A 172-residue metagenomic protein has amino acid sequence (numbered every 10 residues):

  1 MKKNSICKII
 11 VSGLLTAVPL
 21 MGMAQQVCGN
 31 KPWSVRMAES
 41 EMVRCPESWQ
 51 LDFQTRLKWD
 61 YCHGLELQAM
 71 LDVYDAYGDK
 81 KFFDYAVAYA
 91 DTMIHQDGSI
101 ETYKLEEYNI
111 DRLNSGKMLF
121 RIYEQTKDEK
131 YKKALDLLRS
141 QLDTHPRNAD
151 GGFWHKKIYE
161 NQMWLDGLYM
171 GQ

Functional and structural regions predicted by a protein language model:
M1-C28: Bacterial Sec-dependent N-terminal signal peptides
Q25-T92, E129-L137, Q141, A149-D150: Low-complexity, Ser/Thr/Pro/Gly-enriched N-terminal "stalk/linker" regions
L51-D52, T102-Y103, G151-K156: Short, hydrophobic secondary-structure boundary micro-motifs
F53-L57, E106, I158, Q162: Short, solvent-exposed segments of well-ordered alpha helices
W59-D75, E107-E124, M163-Q172: Well-ordered alpha-helical segments within folded domains of soluble proteins
D79-R121: Mid-chain, structured segments of secreted extracytoplasmic proteins
Y131-Y169: Asp-box/WD-like beta-propeller blade repeats and closely related beta-sheet repeat scaffolds
